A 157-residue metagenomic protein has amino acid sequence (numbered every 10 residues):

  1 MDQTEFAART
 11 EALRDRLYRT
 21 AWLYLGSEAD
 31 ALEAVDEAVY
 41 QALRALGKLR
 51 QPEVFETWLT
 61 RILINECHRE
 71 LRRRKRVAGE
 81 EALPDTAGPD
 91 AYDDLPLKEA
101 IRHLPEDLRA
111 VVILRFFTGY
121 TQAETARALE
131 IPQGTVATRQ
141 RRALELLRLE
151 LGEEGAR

Functional and structural regions predicted by a protein language model:
M1-R19, R109: A short, charge-rich alpha-helical start-of-domain segment used by transcription regulators
R14, W22, D36-L43, E53-R73: Σ70-family region 2.3-2.4 aromatic/basic alpha-helix that recognizes the −10 promoter and nucleates DNA melting
L17, A21, A31-A42, I62 (+3 more regions): Short, small-hydrophobic-rich alpha-helical interface motif
G47-R50, R61-E81, D90, R142: Arg/Lys-rich amphipathic alpha helix in sigma70-family domain 2
I64, H68, A123, L129-E154: DNA-recognition helix of helix-turn-helix
R69, R76-I101, T121, A156: Internal acidic/polar
V111-R115: A short pre-motif secondary-structure segment
